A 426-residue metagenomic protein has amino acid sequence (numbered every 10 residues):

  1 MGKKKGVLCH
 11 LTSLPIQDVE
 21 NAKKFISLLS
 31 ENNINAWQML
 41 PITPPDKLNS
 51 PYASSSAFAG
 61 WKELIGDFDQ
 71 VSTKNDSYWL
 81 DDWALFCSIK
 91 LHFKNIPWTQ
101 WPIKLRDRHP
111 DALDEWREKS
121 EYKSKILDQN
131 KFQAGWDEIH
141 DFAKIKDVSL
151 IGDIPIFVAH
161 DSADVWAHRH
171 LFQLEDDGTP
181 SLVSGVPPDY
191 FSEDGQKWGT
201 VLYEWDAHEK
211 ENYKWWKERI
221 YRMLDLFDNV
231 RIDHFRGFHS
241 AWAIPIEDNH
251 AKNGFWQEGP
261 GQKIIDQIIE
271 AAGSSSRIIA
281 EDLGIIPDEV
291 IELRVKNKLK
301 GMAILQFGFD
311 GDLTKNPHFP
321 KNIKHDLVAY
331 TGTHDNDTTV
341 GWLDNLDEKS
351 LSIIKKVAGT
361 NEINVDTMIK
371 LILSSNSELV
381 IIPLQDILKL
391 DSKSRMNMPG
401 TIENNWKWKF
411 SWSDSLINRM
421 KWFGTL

Functional and structural regions predicted by a protein language model:
M1-P15, L48-Q133, V158-I381, Q385-S392 (+1 more regions): Alpha-amylase-like alpha-glycosidases and glucanotransferases acting on alpha-linked glucans and related
N21-P45, L226-F227: Catalytic domains of carbohydrate-active enzymes, especially glycoside hydrolases
S30, W136-K146, I269-G273, R294-V295: Surface-exposed amphipathic alpha-helices with a cationic face
I34, V148, L299: Short glycine/serine/threonine/alanine-rich loop segments
L40, S149-I151, P155, N229-D233: Outer-envelope exported proteins of Gram-negative bacteria
Q129-V158: Conserved, well-ordered alpha-helix/loop/beta-strand core segments that scaffold catalytic motifs
M420-L426: C-terminal accessory segments of extracellular proteins
